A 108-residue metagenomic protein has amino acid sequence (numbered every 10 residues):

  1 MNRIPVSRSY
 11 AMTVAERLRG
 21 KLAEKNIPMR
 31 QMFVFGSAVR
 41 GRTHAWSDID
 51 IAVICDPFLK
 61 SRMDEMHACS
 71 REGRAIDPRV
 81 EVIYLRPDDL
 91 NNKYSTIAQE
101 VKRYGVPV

Functional and structural regions predicted by a protein language model:
M1-Q31, R40-A45, D56-V108: Catalytic core of pol beta-like nucleotidyltransferases
S37: P-loop (Walker A) phosphate-binding loop of NTP-binding proteins
D50-V53: Short beta-strand->loop micro-motif that forms the acidic, two-metal-ion catalytic signature in nucleotide-processing
